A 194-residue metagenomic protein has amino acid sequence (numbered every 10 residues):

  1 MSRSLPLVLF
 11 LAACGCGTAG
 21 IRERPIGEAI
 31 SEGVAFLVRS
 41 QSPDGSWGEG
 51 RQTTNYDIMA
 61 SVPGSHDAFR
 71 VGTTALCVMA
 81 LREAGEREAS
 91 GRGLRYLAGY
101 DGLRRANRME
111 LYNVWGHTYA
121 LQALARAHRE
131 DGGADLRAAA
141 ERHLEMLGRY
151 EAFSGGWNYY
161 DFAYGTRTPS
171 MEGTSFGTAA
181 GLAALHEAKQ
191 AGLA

Functional and structural regions predicted by a protein language model:
S4-A13: Sec-dependent N-terminal signal peptides
C14-A194: Preference for long, amphipathic alpha-helical scaffolds in soluble/luminal domains and all-alpha bundles
